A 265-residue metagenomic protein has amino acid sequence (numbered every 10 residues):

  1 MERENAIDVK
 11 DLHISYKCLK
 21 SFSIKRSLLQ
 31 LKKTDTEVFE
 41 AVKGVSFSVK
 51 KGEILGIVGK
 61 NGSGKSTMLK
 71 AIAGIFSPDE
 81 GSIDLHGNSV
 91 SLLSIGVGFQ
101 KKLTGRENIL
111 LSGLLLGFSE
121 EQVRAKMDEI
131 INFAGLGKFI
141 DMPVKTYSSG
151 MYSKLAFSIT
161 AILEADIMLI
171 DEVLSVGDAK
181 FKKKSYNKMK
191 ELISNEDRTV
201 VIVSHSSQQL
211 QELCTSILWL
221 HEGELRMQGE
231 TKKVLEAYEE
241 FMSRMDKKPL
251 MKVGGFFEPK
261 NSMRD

Functional and structural regions predicted by a protein language model:
V58-K60: The feature captures the beta-strand-to-loop junction immediately N-terminal to the Walker
S204-H205: H-loop/switch region of ABC-family ATPase nucleotide-binding domains
E212-W219: Conserved catalytic segment of ABC-fold P-loop ATPases
E222-G223, Y238: Conserved ABC ATPase "signature" C-loop
E236-D265: ABC ATPase nucleotide-binding domains
